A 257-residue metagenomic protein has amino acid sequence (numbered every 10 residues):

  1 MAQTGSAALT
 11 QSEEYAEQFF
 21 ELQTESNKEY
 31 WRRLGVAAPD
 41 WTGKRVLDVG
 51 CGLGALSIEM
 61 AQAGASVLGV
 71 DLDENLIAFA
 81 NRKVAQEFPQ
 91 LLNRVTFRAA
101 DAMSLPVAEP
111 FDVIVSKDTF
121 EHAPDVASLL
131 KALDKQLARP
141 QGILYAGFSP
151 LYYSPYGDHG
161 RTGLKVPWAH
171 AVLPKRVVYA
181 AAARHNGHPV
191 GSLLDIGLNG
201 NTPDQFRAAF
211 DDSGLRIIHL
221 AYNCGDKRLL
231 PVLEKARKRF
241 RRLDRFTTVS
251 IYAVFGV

Functional and structural regions predicted by a protein language model:
M1-E109, V113, K117, L130 (+2 more regions): Conserved N-terminal segment of class I S-adenosyl-L-methionine
G5, L105-V107, Y145, A182-V257: A C-terminal cap/extension of S-adenosyl-L-methionine-dependent methyltransferases that defines the acceptor-substrate
A65, P140-G142: A short helix->loop->beta-strand "cap" motif at the edges of active sites that frequently abuts
F111, P155-R161, L229-L233: Short aromatic-enriched loop/helix-cap "lid" or pocket-rim segments at secondary-structure transitions that line
D118-H122: Short catalytic micro-motifs in class I SAM-dependent methyltransferases
A127-P140: A short glycine-rich, Lys/Arg-flanked "PGG" loop and its adjoining helix->strand segment in the class I
Y145-P174: Conserved class I S-adenosyl-L-methionine
P167-G187: A structural motif
